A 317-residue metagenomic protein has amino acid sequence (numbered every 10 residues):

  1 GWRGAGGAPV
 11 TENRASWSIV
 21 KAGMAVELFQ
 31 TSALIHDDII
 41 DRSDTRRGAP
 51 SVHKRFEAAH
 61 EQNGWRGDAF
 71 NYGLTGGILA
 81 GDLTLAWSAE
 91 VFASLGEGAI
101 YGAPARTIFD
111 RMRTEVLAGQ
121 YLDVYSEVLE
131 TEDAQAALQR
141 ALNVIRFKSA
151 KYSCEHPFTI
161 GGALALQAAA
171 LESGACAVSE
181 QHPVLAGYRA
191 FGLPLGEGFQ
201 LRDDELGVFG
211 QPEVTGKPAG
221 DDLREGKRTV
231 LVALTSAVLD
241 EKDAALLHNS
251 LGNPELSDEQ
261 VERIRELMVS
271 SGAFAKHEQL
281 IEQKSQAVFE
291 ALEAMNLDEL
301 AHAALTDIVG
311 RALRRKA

Functional and structural regions predicted by a protein language model:
G1-A317: All-alpha prenyltransferase/terpene-synthase fold signal
